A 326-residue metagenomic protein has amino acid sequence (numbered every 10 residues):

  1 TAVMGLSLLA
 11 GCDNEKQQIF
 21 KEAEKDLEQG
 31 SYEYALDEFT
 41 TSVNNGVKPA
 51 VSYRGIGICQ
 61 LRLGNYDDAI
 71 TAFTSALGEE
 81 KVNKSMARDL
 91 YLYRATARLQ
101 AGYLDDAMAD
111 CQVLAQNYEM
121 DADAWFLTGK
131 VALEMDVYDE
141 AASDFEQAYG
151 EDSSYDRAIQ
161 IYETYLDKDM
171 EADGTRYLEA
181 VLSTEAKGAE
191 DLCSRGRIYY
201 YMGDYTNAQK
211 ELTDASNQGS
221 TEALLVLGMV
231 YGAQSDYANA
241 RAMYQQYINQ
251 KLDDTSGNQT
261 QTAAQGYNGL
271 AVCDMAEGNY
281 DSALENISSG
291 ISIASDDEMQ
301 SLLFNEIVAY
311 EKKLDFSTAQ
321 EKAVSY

Functional and structural regions predicted by a protein language model:
Q17-Q18, V51, S85-D89, D123 (+7 more regions): Start-of-helix register in tetratricopeptide repeats
E24, I58, T96, K130 (+5 more regions): Residue-level recognition of tetratricopeptide repeat
E28-Q29, R62, Q100-A101, E134-M135 (+6 more regions): Register position in tetratricopeptide repeats
V47, K81, S85, E119 (+6 more regions): Short coil turns that delineate tetratricopeptide repeat
G55, R62, M86-Y93, L127 (+6 more regions): Canonical tetratricopeptide repeat
